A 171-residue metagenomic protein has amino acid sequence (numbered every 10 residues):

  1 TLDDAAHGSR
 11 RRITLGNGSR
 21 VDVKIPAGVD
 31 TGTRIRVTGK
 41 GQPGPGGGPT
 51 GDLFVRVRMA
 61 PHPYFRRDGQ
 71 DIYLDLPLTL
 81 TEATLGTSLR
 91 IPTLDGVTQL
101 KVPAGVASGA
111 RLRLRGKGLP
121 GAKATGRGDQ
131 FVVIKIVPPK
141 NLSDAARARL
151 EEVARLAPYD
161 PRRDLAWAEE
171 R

Functional and structural regions predicted by a protein language model:
T1-G8: The feature marks the first
R10-R12: Cys/His-rich short segments
L15-R171: Intrinsically disordered, low-complexity linker/assembly segments
